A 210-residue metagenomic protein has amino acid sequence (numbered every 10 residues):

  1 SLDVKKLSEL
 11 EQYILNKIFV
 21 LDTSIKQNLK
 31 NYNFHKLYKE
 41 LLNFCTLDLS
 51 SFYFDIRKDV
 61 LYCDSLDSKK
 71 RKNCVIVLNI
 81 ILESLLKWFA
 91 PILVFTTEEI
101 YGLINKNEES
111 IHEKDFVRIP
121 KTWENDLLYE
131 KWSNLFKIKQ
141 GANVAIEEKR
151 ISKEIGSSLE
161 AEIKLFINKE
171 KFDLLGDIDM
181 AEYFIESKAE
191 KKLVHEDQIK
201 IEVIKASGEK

Functional and structural regions predicted by a protein language model:
S1-K26, F54-A145, S152-I167: Acidic, turn-prone loop/beta-hairpin segments
L29-K36: Short helix-adjacent coil turns
Y38, L42-N43: Aromatic-lined ligand-binding clefts that engage carbohydrates, nucleic acids, or primary amines
S50, N168-A181: Short glycine/threonine-rich loop-to-helix capping motif typified by GTGT followed within a few residues by an Asp-Pro
F116-I119, N168-F172, A206-E209: Short, glycine-/Ser/Thr-/acidic-enriched flexible segments
D177-V194: A glycine-rich helix N-cap at a beta->alpha junction
H195-K210: C-terminal accessory/binding modules appended to enzymatic or scaffolding proteins
